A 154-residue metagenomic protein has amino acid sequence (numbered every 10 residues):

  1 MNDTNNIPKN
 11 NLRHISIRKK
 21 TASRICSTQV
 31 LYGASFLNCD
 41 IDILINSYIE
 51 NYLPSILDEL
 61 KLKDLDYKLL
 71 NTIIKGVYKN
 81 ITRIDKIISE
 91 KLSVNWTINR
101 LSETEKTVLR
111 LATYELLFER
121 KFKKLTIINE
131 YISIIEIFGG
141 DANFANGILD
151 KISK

Functional and structural regions predicted by a protein language model:
M1-K154: N-terminal interaction/assembly modules
